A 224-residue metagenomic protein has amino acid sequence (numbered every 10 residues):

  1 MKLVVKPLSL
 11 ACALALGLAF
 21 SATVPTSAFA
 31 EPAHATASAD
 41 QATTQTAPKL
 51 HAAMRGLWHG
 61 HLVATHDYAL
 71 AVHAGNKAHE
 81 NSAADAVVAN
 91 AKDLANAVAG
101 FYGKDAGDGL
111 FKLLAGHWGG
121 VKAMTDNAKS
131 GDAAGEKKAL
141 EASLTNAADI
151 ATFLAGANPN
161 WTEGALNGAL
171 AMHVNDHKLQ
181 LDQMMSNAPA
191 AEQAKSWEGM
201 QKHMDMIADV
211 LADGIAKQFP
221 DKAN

Functional and structural regions predicted by a protein language model:
M1-F29: Gram-negative bacterial Sec-dependent N-terminal signal peptides
C12-L14, L18-A22, M54, W118 (+1 more regions): Generic low-complexity, intrinsically disordered sequence content enriched in small uncharged/hydrophobic residues
L14, D105-G109, T162-E163: Short, surface-exposed acidic
A28-A35, A39: Boundary at the C-terminal end of the N-terminal hydrophobic targeting segment
A37-A39, T43-V87, A91, N127-A128 (+1 more regions): C-terminal amphipathic alpha-helix
G100-T145: Mid-length scaffold segments of soluble, non-membrane domains
